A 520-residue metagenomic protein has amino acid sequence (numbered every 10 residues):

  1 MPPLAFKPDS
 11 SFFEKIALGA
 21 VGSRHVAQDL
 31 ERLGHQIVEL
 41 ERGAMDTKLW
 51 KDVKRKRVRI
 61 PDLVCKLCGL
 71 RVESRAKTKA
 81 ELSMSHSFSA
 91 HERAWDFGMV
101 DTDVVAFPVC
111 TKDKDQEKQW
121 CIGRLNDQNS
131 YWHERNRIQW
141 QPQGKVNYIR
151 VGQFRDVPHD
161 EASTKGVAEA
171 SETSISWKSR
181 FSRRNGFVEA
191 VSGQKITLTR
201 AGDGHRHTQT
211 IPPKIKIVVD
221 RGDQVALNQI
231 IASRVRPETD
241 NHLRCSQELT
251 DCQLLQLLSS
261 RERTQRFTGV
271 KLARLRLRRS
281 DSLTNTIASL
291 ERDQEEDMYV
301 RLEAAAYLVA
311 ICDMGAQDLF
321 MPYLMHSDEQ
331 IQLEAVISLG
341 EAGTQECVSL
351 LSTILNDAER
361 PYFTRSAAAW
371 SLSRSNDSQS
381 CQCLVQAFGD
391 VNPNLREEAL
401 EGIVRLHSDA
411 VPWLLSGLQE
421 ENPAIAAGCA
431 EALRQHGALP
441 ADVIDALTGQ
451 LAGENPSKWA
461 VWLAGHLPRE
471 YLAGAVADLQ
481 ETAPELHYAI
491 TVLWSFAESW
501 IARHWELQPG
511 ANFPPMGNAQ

Functional and structural regions predicted by a protein language model:
M1-R183, Q224, Q229-I230, P237-L257 (+4 more regions): Nucleic-acid endonuclease domains
A168, V191, H207-A226: Short histidine-centered loop motifs in beta-beta connectors
G193-T197: Short aromatic-glycine-enriched beta-strand elements
L198-P213, S233-T239: Beta-strand/loop-dominated core regions that host nucleotide or nucleotide-derived cofactor-binding catalytic loops
T239-C245, T264-R279, Y299-D313, P322 (+10 more regions): Structural detector for internal amphipathic alpha-helices that build alpha-solenoid repeat scaffolds
S246-S259, R278-R292, D313-M325, T344-N356 (+5 more regions): Amphipathic alpha-helical scaffolding segments comprising HEAT/armadillo-like alpha-solenoid repeats
T250, L283-T284, Q330, N394 (+2 more regions): HEAT/HEAT-like alpha-solenoid repeats
R261-E262, E295-D297, S327-D328, E359-P361 (+4 more regions): Short inter-helical turns and helix N-cap capping residues of alpha-solenoid HEAT/ARM repeat scaffolds
